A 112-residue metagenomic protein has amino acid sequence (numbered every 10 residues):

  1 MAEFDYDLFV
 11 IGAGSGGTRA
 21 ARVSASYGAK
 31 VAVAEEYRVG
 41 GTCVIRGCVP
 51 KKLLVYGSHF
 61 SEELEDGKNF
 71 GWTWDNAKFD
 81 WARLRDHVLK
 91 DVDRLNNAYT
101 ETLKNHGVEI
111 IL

Functional and structural regions predicted by a protein language model:
A2-G14: Beta1/beta-strand and adjacent pyrophosphate-binding region of the FAD-binding site in flavoprotein oxidoreductases
E3-Y6, R22-A29, A34-L112: Glycine-rich flavin
G17-T18: N-terminal Rossmann-fold NAD(P) dinucleotide-binding loop
